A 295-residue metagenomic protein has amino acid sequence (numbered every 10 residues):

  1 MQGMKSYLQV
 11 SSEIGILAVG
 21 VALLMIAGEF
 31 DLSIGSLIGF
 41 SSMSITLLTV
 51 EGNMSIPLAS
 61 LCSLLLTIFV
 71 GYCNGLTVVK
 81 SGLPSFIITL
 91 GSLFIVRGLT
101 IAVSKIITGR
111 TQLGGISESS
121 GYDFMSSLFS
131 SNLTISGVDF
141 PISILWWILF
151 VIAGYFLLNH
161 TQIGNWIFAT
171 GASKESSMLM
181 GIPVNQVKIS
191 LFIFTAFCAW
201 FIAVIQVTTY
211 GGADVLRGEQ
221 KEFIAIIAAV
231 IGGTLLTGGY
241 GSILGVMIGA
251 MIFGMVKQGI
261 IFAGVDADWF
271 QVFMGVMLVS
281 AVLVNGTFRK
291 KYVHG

Functional and structural regions predicted by a protein language model:
M1-G52, T77-G82, V230-L244, V276: Single transmembrane alpha-helix segments in multi-pass membrane proteins
M1-S6, T100-V103, I107, L157-G164 (+2 more regions): Inter-helical junctions in multi-pass inner-membrane proteins, predominant in energy-converting antiporter-like
Y7, S36-F40, P57-L65, I87-L90 (+6 more regions): Hydrophobic alpha-helical transmembrane segments
G20-V21, R97-T100, W146-L157, F192-A203 (+3 more regions): Hydrophobic core segments of alpha-helical transmembrane domains in multi-pass membrane transport and ion-translocation
S55, A59-S63, F69-N74, V78 (+1 more regions): Helix-loop-helix "hairpin" substructures at the membrane interface of multi-pass membrane proteins
S85-T161, V187-S190, Y210-G218, V293-G295: Transmembrane helix-bundle core of multi-pass membrane transporters and related energy-transducing complexes
A172-E175, L179-Q186, V256, I260-G295: Cytosolic-side transmembrane-helix boundaries in multi-pass membrane proteins
A199, T209-G275: Transmembrane alpha-helical segments in multi-pass inner-membrane proteins
